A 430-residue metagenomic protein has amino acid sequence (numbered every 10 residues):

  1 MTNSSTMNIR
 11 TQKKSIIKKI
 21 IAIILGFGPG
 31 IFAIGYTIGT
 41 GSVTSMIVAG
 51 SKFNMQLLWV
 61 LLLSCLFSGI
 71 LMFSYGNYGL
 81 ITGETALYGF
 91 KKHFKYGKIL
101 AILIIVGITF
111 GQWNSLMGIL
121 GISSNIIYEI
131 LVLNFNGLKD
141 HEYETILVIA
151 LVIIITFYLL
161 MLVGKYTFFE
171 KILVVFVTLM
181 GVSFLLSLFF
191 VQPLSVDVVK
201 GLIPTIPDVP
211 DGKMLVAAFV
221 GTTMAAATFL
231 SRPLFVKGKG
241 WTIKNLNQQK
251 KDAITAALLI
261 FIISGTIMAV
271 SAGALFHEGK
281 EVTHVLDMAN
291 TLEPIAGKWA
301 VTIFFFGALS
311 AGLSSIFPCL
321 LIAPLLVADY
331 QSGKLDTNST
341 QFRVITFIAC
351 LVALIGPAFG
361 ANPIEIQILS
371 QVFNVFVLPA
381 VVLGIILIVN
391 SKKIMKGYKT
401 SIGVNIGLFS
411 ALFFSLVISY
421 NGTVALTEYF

Functional and structural regions predicted by a protein language model:
S5-Q12, S45-V48, S74-G97, I127-F135 (+3 more regions): Flexible loop linkers connecting adjacent transmembrane helices in multi-pass alpha-helical membrane transporters
S15-I23, N54, T82-F110, V132-L133 (+4 more regions): Transmembrane-helix boundary/entry motifs in multi-pass membrane transporters
I21, V48-F73, Y96-L100: Extracellular loop-to-transmembrane helix junctions
A33, V60-H93, I104-M117, S271: Juxtamembrane transmembrane-helix boundary signature
I70-I81, V236, L258-D287: Extracellular/periplasmic helix-exit of transmembrane alpha-helices
I99-L138, G312-Q331, N362-I366, L416: Hydrophobic transmembrane alpha-helices that form the core helical bundles of multi-pass secondary transporters
L131-L162, L179-L188, D336-I355, L378-L387: Transmembrane alpha-helical segments of multi-pass small-molecule transport proteins
V177-T205, V216-A217, G221-P233, G384-I394 (+1 more regions): Hydrophobic alpha-helical segments and their helix-loop junctions in multi-pass secondary transporters
